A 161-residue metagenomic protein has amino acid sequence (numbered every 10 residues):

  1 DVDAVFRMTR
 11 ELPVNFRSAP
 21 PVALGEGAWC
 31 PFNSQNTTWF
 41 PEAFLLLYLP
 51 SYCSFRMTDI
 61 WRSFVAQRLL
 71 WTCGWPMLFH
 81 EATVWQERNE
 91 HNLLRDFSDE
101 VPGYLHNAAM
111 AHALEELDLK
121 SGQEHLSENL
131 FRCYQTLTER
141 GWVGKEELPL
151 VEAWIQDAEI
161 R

Functional and structural regions predicted by a protein language model:
D1-Y52, R68-R161: Terminal low-complexity segments of carbohydrate-biosynthetic enzymes
C53-F64: Acidic donor-binding loop at a coil-to-helix junction in glycosyltransferase catalytic cores that engages
